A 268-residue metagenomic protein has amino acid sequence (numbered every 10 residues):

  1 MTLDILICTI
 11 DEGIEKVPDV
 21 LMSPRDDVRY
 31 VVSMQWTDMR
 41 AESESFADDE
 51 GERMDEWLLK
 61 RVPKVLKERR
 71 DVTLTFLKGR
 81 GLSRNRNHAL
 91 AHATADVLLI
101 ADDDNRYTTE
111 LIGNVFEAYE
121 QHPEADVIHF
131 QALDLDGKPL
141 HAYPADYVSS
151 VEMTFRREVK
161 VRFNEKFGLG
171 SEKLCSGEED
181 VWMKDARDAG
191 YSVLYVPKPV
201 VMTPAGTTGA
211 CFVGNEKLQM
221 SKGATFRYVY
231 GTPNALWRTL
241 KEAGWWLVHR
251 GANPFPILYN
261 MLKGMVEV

Functional and structural regions predicted by a protein language model:
M1-R29, E42: N-proximal low-complexity "stem/linker" segments adjacent to membrane-targeting elements
F76-A93: Glycine-rich, basic loop-to-helix element that forms the pyrophosphate-binding segment of sugar-nucleotide handling
T94-A95, S149-E165: Conserved nucleotide-sugar donor-binding and metal-coordinating catalytic region shared by glycosyltransferases
L98: Short aromatic/hydrophobic "clamp" motif used to bind/position activated sugar donors
R106, E110-Y143: Conserved donor NDP-sugar-binding/catalytic core segment of glycosyltransferases
L169-K184: Acidic donor-binding loop at a coil-to-helix junction in glycosyltransferase catalytic cores that engages
G190-P204, G214-N215: Catalytic beta-strand/loop signature of glycosyltransferases that borders the donor
G214-V268: Non-catalytic, C-terminal membrane-associated alpha-helical segments of glycosyltransferases
